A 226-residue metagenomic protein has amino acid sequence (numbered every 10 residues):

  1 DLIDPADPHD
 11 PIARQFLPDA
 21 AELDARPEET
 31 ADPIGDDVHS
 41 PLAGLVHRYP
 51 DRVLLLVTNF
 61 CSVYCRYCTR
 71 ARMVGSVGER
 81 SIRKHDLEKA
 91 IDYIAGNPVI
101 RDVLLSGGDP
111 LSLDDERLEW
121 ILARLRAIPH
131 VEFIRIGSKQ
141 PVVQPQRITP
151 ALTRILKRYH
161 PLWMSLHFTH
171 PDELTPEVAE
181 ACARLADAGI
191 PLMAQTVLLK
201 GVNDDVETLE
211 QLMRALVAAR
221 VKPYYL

Functional and structural regions predicted by a protein language model:
D1-R48: Flexible, acidic/Gly-rich N-terminal and inter-domain linker regions that tether and position cofactor-handling modules
H39-R70: N-terminal pre-triad scaffold of radical SAM enzymes
G44, G78-E79, A95: Domain-level signature for proteins that mediate thiol-based redox and metal-cofactor handling
L55-L56, C68, V103-L105, D109-L111 (+1 more regions): Conserved catalytic-core segments centered on acid/base and nucleophilic motifs
N59, T69-R72, G107, S138 (+2 more regions): Short, structured patches in soluble enzyme cores that scaffold and shape functional sites
C68-R80: Iron-sulfur (Fe-S) cluster-binding segments and ferredoxin-like electron-carrier domains, especially [2Fe-2S]
G78-E88: Short cysteine/histidine-rich metal-coordination sites, predominantly Zn2+-binding motifs
L87-D102, L111-L226: Conserved AdoMet/S-adenosylmethionine-binding subsite of the radical SAM
